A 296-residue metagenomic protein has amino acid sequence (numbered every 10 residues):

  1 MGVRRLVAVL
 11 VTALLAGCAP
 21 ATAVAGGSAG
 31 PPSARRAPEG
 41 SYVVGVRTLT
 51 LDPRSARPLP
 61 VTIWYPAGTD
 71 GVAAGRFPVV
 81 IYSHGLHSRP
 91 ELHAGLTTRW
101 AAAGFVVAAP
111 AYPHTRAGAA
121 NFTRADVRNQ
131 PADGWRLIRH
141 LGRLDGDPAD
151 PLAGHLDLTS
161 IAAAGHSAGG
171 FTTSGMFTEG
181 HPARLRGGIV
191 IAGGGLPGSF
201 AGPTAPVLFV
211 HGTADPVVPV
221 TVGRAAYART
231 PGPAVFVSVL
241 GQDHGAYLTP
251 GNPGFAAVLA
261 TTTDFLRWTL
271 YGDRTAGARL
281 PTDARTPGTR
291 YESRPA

Functional and structural regions predicted by a protein language model:
M1-A25: Secretory targeting and sorting signals
G26-R76: N-terminal cap/lid segment of alpha/beta-hydrolase-fold proteins
T69-F77, Y82-A119, P216-P219: Short substrate-entry loop that stabilizes the transition state in hydrolases
L92, R124-L158, A163, G175: Alpha/beta-hydrolase active-site loop
L141-G142, G170-P182: Short glycine-enriched nucleophile-adjacent loop and the immediately C-terminal alpha-helix near the catalytic center
P203, F209-H211, D215: Short beta-strand/loop motif that positions the catalytic acidic residue of the alpha/beta-hydrolase fold
V218-A228, G251: Short alpha-helix in the alpha/beta-hydrolase fold that links the catalytic acid
G251-A296: Alpha/beta-hydrolase-fold serine-hydrolase catalytic core, especially in secreted/extracellular enzymes
